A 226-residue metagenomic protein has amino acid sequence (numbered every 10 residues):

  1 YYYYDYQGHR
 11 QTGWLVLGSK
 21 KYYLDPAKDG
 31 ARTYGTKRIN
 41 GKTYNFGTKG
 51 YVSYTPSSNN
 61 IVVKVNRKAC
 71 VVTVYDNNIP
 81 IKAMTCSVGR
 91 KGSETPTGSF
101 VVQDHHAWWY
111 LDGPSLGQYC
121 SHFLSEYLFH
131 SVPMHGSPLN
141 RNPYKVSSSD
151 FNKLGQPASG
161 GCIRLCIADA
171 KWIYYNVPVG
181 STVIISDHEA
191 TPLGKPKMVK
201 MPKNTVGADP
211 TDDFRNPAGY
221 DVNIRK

Functional and structural regions predicted by a protein language model:
Y1-N60, G113: Extracellular adhesion/carbohydrate-binding repeat motifs centered on closely spaced tryptophans
D5, D25, V74-D76, D187: Residue-level signal for short segments within beta-strands and strand-turn junctions of well-structured beta-sheet
A27-G30, I79, M134: Acidic glycine-/aspartate-rich tracts in secreted/extracellular proteins
T33, V65-C70, V177-V179: A short, compositionally biased
T48-H106, Q118-Y119, K203-P210, N223-K226: Cell wall/extracellular polymer interaction/catalysis modules
E94, H106-K226: Exported/periplasmic cell-wall-interacting domains
